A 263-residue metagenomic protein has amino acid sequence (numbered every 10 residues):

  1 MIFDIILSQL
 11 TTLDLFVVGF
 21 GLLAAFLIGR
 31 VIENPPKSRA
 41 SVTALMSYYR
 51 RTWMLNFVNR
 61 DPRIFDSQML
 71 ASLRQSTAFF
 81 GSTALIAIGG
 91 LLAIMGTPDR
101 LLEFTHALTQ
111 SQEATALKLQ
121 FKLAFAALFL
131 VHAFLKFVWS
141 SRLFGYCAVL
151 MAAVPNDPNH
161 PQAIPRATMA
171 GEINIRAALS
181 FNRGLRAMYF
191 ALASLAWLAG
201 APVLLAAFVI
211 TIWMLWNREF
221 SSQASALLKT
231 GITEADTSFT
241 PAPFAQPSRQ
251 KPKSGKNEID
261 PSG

Functional and structural regions predicted by a protein language model:
I2-I5, L85-Q112, W197-A207, T211-W216: Juxtamembrane "helix exit" motif at the C-terminal ends of alpha-helical transmembrane segments in multi-pass membrane
I2-I6, F57-L73, A167, G171-A178: Cytosolic juxtamembrane amphipathic/interface segments immediately preceding and feeding into a transmembrane helix
S8-G19, T109-F125, A201-A206: Hydrophobic alpha-helical transmembrane segments
D14-V42, A78-L91, L123-G145, M188-Y189: Hydrophobic alpha-helical membrane-embedded segments
I32-L73: Membrane-interface amphipathic/juxtamembrane segments adjacent to transmembrane helices
D66-L92, L119, L123, L179-L205: Transmembrane alpha-helical segments and their cytosolic interface motifs in multi-pass membrane proteins
H132-W197: Alpha-helical transmembrane segments of helical membrane proteins, especially in multi-pass transport, channel
A152-G171, I175-R176, R218-G263: Cytosolic/matrix-facing juxtamembrane and C-terminal tails of multi-pass cellular membrane proteins
